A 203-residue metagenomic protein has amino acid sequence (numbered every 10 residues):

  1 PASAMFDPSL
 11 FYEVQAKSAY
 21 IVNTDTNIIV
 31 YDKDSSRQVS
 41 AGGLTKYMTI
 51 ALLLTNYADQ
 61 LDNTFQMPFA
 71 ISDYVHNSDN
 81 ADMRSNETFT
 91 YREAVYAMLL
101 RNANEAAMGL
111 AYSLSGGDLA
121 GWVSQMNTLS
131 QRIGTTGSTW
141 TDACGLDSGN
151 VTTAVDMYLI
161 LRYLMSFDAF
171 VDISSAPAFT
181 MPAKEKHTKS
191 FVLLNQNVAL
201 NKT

Functional and structural regions predicted by a protein language model:
A2-V155, L159, L164-D168: Active-site-adjacent loops and short helices of periplasmic peptidoglycan-processing enzymes
L161-T203: Extracytoplasmic
